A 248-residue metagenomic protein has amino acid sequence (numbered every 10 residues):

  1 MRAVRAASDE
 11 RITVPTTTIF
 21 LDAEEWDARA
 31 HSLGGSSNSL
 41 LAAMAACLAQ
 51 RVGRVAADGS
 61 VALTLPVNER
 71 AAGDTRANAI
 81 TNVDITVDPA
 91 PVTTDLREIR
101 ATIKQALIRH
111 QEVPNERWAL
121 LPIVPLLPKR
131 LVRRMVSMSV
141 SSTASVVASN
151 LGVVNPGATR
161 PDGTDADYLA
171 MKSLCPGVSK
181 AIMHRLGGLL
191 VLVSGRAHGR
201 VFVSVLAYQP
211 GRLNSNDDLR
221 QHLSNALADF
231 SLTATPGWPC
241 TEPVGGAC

Functional and structural regions predicted by a protein language model:
M1-L186, R200, P210-S215, A228 (+1 more regions): Soluble acyl-CoA-dependent acyltransferase catalytic core bearing the H(X)4D motif
S137, L192-V193: Residue-level detector of beta-strand structural context in well-folded domains
L192, R200-Q209: Short, well-ordered beta-strand elements
D217-S224: Extended Gly/Ser/Thr-rich low-complexity repeat segments, especially those forming or decorating extracellular
